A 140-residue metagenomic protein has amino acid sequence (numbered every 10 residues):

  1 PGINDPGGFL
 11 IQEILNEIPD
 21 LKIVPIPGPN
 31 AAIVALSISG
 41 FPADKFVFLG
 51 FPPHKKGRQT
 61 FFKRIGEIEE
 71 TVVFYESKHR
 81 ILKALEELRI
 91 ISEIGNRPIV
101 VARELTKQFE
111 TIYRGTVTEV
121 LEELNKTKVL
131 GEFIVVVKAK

Functional and structural regions predicted by a protein language model:
P1, K22, I68-T71, E122: A general structural-boundary detector
P1, P52, K56, V72-H79: A short glycine-/small-residue-rich loop at the edge of a beta-strand within enzyme catalytic domains
P1-G7, G131: SF2 helicase motor core recognition
P1-I3, I26-A32, E87-N96: Short low-complexity stretches enriched in small and charged residues
D5-I68: Class I SAM-dependent methyltransferase SAM-binding "motif I" and its flanking Rossmann-like core
E70-K140: A contiguous loop/helix-start segment that scaffolds small-molecule binding in enzyme catalytic cores
